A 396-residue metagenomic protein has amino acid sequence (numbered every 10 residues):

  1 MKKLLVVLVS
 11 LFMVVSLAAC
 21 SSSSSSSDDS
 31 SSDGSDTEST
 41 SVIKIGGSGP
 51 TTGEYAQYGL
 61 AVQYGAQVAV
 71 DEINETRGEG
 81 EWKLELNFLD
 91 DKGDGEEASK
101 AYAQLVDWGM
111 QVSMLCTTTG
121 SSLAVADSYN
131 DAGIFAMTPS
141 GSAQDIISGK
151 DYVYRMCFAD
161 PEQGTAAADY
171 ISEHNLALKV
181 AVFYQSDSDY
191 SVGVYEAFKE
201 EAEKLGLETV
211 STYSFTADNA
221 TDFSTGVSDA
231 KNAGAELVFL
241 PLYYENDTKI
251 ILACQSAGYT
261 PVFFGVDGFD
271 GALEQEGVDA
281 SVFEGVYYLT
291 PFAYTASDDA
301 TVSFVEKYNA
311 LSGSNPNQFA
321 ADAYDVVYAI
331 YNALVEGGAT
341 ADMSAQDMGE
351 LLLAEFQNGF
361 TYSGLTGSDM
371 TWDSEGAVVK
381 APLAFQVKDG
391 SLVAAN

Functional and structural regions predicted by a protein language model:
M1-L4, L8: Positively charged n-region of N-terminal signal peptides that target proteins for export
L11-F12: Repetitive helical segments and hydrophobic/amphipathic motifs
V15-A19: C-terminal motif of bacterial Sec signal peptides marking the signal peptidase cleavage site
S21-N396: Extracytosolic ligand-binding ectodomains
